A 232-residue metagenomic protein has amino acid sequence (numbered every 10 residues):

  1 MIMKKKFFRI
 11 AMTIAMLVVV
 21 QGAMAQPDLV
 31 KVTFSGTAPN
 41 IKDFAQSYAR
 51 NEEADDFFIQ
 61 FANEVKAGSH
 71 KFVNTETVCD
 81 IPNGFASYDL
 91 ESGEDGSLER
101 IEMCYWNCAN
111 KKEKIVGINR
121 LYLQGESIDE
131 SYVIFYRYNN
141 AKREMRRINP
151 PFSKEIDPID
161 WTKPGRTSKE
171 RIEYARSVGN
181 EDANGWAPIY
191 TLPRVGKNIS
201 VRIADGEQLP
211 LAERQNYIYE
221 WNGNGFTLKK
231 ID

Functional and structural regions predicted by a protein language model:
M1-V30: Bacterial Sec-dependent N-terminal signal peptides
Q26-C108: Terminal domain-start segments
C79-G93, Y138-N149, N222-G225: Surface-exposed loop/turn elements that mediate protein-protein interactions on large endomembrane-trafficking
A86, E113-I115, V133, R143-M145 (+2 more regions): Hydrophobic residues embedded in beta-strands of well-ordered beta-sheets
G96-E102, I128-V133, N184-W186, L211-N216: Short, surface-exposed coil-to-beta transition loops
K111-Y122, R194-R202: Acidic/hydrophobic-patterned starts of short beta strands in beta-sheet-rich repeat architectures
I115-P151: Mid-length scaffold segments of soluble, non-membrane domains
R146-G223, T227-D232: Short aromatic loop motif centered on NTY/YTY
